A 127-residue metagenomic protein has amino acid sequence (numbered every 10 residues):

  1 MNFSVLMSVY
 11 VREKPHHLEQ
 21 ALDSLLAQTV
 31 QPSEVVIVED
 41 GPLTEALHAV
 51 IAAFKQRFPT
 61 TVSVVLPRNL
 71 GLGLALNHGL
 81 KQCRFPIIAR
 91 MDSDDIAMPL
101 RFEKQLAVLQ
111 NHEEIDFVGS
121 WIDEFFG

Functional and structural regions predicted by a protein language model:
M1-G127: Nucleotide-sugar donor-binding/catalytic module of glycosyltransferases that assemble extracellular/cell-envelope
